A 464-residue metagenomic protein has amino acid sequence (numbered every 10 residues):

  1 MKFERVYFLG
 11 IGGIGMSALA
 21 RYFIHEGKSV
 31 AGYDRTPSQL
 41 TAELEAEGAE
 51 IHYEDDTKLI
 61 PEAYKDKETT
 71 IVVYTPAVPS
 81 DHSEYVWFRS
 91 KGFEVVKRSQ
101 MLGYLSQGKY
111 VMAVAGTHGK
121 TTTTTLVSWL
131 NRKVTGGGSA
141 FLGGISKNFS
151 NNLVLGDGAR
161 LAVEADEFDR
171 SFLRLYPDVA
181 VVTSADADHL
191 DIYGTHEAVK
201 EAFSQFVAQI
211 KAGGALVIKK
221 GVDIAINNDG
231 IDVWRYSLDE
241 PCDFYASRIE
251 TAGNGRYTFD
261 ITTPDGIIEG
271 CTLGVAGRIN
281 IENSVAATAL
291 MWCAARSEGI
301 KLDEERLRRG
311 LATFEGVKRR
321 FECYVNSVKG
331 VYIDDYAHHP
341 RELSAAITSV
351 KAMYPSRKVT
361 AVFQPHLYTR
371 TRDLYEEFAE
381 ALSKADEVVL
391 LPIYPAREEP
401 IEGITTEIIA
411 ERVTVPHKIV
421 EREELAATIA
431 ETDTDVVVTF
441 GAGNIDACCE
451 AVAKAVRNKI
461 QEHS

Functional and structural regions predicted by a protein language model:
K2-E4, Y22-K28, E45, K58-K67 (+5 more regions): Phosphate-binding loop of NTP-binding sites
K2-R5, G15, Y22, E26 (+1 more regions): Nucleotide phosphate-binding/pyrophosphate-handling subdomain across enzymes that bind or process nucleotide phosphates
V6-I11, F440: Conserved N-terminal Rossmann-fold NAD(P)-binding element of oxidoreductases
K28-R35, L216-K220, T360-F363, D386-P395: Short internal beta-strands
Y33-D34, H52-T57, V96-Q100, F141-G144 (+5 more regions): Beta-strand->loop->alpha-helix junctions that form or flank phosphate-binding loops in nucleotide-handling enzymes
Y33-H52, K147-N151: N-terminal beta-loop-helix "entrance" segment that forms/cooperates in small-molecule cofactor or anionic ligand
E47, W234, G255, A379-D435: C-terminal helical cap/extension that packs against the catalytic core of soluble nucleotide-cofactor enzymes
T57-T69, L425-T432: Short amphipathic alpha-helix with an adjacent loop that forms part of the alpha/beta core around
